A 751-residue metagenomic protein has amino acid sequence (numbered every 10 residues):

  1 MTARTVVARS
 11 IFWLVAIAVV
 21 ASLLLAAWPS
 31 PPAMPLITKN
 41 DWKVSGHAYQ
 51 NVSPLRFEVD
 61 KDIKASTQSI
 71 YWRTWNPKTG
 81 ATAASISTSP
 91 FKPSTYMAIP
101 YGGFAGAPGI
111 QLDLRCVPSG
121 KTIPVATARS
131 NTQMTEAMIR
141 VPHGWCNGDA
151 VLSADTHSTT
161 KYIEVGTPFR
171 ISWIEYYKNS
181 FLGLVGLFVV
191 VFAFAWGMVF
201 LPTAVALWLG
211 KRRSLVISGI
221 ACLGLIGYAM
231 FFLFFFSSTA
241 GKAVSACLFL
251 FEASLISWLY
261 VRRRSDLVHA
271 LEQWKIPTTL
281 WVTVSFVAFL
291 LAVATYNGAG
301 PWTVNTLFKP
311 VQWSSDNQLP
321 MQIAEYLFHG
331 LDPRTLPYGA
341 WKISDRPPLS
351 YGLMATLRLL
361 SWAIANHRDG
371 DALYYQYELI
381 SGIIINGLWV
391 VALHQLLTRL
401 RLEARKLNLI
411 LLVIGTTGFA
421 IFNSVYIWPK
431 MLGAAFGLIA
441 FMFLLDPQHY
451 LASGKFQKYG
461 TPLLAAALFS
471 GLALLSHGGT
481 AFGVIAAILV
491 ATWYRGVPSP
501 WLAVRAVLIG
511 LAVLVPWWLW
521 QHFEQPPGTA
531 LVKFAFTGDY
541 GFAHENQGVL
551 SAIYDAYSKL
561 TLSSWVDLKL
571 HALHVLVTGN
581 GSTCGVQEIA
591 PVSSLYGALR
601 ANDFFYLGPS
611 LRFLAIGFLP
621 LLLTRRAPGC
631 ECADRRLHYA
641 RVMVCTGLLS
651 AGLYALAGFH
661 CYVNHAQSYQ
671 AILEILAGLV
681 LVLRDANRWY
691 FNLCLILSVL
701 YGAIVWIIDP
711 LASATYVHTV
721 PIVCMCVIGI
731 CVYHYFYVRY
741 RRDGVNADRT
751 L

Functional and structural regions predicted by a protein language model:
R4-A33, R170-V282, V287, L291 (+4 more regions): Membrane-embedded, hydrophobic transmembrane alpha-helices
V191-W208, L393, A491-T492, H571-L637 (+2 more regions): Hydrophobic, aromatic-rich transmembrane alpha-helices and their immediate juxtamembrane boundary segments
W196-T203, A253-R262, D371-A372, Q376-R401 (+1 more regions): Transmembrane-helix motifs of polytopic, lipid-linked glycan transferases
Y228-F234, Y459-H477, V484-L489, I509-L514 (+1 more regions): Membrane-interface alpha helices of multi-pass inner-membrane proteins
A229-F232, A503-S594: Membrane-lumen/periplasm interface segments of specific transmembrane helices in polyprenyl phosphate-linked
R399-R401, A440-A465, A473, A491-T492 (+1 more regions): Membrane-interface transmembrane helices that cradle and orient dolichyl/undecaprenyl
F419-G433, G478: Short acidic/glycine- and proline-prone juxtamembrane loop motifs at membrane-interface regions of multi-pass membrane
F443-S453, T461, F482-L514, A530-L531 (+1 more regions): Perimembrane helix-loop-helix junctions
